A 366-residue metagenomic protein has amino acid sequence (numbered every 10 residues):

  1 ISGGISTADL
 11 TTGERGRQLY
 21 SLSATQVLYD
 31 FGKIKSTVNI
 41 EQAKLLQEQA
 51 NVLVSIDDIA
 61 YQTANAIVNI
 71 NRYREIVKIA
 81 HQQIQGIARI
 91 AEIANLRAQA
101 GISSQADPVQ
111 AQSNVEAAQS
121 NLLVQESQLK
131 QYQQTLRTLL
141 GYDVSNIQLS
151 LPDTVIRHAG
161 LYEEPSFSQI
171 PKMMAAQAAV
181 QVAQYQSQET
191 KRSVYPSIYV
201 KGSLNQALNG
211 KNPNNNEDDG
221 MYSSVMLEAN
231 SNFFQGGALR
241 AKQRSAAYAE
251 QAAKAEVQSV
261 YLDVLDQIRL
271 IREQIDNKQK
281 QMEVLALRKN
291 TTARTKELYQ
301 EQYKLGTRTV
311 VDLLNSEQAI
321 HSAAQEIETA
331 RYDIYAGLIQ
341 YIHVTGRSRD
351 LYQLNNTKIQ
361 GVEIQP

Functional and structural regions predicted by a protein language model:
I1-R15, T25-V54, M174, S193-S223 (+2 more regions): Small/polar (Gly/Ser/Thr/Ala-rich) solvent-exposed segments that form structured loops/beta-strands/short helices used
S2-T7, Y142-S203, L351-P366: Amphipathic alpha-helical coiled-coil scaffold segments and their short linker/junction regions
R17-L19, N65, Q110, S197 (+1 more regions): Transmembrane beta-barrel architecture of outer-membrane proteins
S21-S23, I67, M226-E228, R272: Membrane-embedded beta-strand positions in outer-membrane beta-barrel channels/transporters
Q42, Q105-E116, R244, V310-Q318: Short, charged, amphipathic alpha-helical segments
S55, I59-K78, L96, Y132 (+3 more regions): Amphipathic alpha-helical coiled-coil segments
D58-Q169, Q274, I320, I327: Periplasmic alpha-helical coiled-coil/stalk elements that build and connect Gram-negative outer-membrane
E326-P366: Acidic, low-complexity, intrinsically disordered peripheral segments
